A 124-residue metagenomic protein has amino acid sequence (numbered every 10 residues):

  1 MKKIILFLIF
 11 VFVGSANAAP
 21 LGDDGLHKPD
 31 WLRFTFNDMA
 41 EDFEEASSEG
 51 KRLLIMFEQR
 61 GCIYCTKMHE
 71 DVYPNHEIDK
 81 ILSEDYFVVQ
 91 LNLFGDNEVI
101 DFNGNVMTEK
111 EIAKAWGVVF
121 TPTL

Functional and structural regions predicted by a protein language model:
I4-V13: Sec-dependent N-terminal signal peptides
G14-A18: Sec/Tat signal peptide C-region and signal peptidase I cleavage site
A19-E49: N-terminal leader/targeting and pre-domain segments
R33-F36, N75-M107: Thiol-based oxidoreductase modules, predominantly thioredoxin-like and allied folds used for disulfide exchange
S48-I63: Short active-site neighborhood of thiol/selenol oxidoreductases, capturing the structured segment around
E49-L53, E84-Q90, V119-P122: Loop/turn elements at helix/coil->beta-strand transitions in domains of secreted/extracellular proteins
T66-E70: Detector for the c-type heme attachment site
E111-L124: A short, hydrophobic beta-strand/beta-hairpin element that forms part of a small beta-sheet core
